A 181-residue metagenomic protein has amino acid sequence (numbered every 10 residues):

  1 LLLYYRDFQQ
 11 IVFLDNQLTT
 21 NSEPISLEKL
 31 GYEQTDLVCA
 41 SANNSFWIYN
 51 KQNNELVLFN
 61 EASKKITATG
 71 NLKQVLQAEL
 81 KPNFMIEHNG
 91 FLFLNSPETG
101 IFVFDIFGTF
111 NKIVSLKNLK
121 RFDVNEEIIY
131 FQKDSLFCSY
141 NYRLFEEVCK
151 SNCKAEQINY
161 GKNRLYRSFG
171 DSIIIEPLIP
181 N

Functional and structural regions predicted by a protein language model:
L1, F13, T19-E28, C39-A42 (+4 more regions): Flexible "stalk/tail and boundary" regions
L1-L3, S45-I48, F91-L94, I128-Y130 (+1 more regions): Conserved beta-propeller blade signature
R6, N43, K51-N53, S96-P97 (+2 more regions): Short loop/turn segments immediately following the C-termini of beta-strands
Q10-V12, V57, F102-V103, C138 (+1 more regions): WD40 beta-propeller blade core
D15-T19, N60-K64, F104-T109, Y140-F145 (+1 more regions): Short loop/turn segments that connect beta-strands within beta-propeller blades
S22-L27, I66-K73, A78, N111-D123 (+1 more regions): Beta-propeller fold detector
K29-S45, L76-N89, K117-E127, K133 (+1 more regions): Beta-rich, blade/repeat-based domains predominating in secreted/periplasmic proteins but also intracellular
C153-N181: Blade-level signature of beta-propeller repeat domains, shared across WD40, Kelch, NHL, RCC1 and BNR/Asp-box propellers
